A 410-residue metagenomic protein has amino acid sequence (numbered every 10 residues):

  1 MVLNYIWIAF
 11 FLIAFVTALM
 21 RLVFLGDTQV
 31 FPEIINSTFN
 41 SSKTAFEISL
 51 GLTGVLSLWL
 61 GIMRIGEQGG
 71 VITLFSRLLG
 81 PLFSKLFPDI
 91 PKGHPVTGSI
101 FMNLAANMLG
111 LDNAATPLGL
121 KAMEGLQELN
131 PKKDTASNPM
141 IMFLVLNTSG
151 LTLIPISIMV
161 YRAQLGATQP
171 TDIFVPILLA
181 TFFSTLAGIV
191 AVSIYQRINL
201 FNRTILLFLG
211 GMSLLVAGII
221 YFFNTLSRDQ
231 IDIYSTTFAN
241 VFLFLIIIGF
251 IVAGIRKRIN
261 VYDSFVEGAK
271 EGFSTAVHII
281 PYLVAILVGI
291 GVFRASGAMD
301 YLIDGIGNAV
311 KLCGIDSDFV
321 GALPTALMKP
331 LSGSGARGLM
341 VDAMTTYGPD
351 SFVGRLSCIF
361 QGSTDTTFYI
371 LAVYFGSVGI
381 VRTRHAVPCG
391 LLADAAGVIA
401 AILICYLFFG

Functional and structural regions predicted by a protein language model:
M1-G54, A163-F293, L312-C313, H385-G410: Signature of multi-pass transmembrane helix bundles
V2, P91, G98-I100, T135-M140 (+4 more regions): Generic hydrophobic alpha-helical membrane-segment signal
Y5, E33, A45, H94 (+8 more regions): Hydrophobic alpha-helical context, especially transmembrane and signal-peptide helices
D27, E67, F83, M123 (+5 more regions): Alpha-helix termini
Q29-E128, K257-T346: Membrane-embedded alpha-helical segments and adjacent helix-loop junctions characteristic of multi-pass solute
N36-F39, F46, P95-T97, K132-M140 (+2 more regions): Hydrophobic alpha-helical segments, principally membrane-spanning helices and signal/leader peptides
F101, A105, M140, I231-Y234 (+2 more regions): Generic signal for short, ordered secondary-structure residues within or immediately flanking folded domains
A115, A122-Y161, A167-R197, L323-G410: C-terminal transmembrane helix pair
